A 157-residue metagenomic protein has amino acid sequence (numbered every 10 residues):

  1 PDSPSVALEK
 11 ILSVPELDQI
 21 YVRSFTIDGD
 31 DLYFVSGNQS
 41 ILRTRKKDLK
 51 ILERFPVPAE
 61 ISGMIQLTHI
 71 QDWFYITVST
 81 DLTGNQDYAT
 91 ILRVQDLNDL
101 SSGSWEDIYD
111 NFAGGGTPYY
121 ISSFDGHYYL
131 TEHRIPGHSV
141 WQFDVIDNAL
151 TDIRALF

Functional and structural regions predicted by a protein language model:
D2-P4, R45-L49, Q95-L100, D144-A149: Short loop/turn segments that connect beta-strands within beta-propeller blades
S5-P15, L52-P58, S101-N111, T151-F157: Beta-propeller fold detector
K10, I20-R23, D28, H138 (+1 more regions): Residue-level hotspots at or immediately adjacent to binding/recognition sites across diverse folds
Q19-I27, E60-Q71, A113-D125: Repeated scaffold domains used in trafficking and secretory/extracellular systems, primarily beta-propellers
D28-G29, S36-N38, I70-Q71, D87-Y88 (+2 more regions): Short loop/turn segments that connect beta-strands within the blades of beta-propeller domains, predominantly WD40
D31-F34, F74-T77, Y128-T131: Conserved beta-propeller blade signature
Q39-T44, L82-V94, P136-D144: Structural motif
